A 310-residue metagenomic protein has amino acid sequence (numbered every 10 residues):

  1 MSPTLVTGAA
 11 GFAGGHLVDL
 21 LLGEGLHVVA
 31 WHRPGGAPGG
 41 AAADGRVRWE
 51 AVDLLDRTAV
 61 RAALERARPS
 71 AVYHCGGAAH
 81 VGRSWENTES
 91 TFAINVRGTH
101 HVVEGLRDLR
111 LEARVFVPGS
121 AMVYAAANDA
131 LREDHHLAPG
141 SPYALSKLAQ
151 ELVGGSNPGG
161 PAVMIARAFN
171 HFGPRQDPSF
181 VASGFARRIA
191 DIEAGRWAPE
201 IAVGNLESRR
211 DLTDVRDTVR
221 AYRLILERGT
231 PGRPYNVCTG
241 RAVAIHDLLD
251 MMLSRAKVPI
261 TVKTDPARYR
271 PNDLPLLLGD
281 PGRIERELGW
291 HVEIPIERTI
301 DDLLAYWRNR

Functional and structural regions predicted by a protein language model:
S2, I296-R310: Amphipathic terminal alpha-helices
T4-G23: N-terminal Rossmann NAD(P)H-binding glycine-rich loop of SDR-like oxidoreductase domains
D44-D56: Rossmann-fold cofactor-recognition segment
L54-I94: NAD(P)H-binding glycine-rich loop region in Rossmannoid oxidoreductase-like domains and their noncatalytic homologs
E86-H101, D108, R114, A121-I165 (+2 more regions): Catalytic helix-loop patch of NAD(P)-dependent Rossmann-fold dehydrogenases
D129-A130, P142, L152-D211, V215-L224 (+2 more regions): NAD(P)-dependent short-chain dehydrogenase/reductase
F185, R228-Y269: Mid/C-terminal beta-alpha module of Rossmann-like enzyme folds, strongest in SDR-family dehydrogenases/epimerases
V215, P234, P266-H291, P295 (+1 more regions): Conserved C-terminal active-site "lid" loop/helix of NAD(P)H-dependent oxidoreductases that clamps the redox cofactor
